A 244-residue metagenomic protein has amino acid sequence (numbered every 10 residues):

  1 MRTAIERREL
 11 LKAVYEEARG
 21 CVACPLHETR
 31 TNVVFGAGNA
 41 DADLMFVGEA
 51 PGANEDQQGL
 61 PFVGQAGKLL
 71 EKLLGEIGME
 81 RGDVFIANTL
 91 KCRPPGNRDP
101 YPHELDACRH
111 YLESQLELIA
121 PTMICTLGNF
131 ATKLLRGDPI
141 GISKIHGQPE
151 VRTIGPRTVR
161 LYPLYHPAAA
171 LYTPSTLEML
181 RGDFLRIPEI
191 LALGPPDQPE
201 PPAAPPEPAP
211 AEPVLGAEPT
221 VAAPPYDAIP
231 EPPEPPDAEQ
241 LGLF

Functional and structural regions predicted by a protein language model:
M1-F244: A polyanion-binding, active-site-adjacent surface
